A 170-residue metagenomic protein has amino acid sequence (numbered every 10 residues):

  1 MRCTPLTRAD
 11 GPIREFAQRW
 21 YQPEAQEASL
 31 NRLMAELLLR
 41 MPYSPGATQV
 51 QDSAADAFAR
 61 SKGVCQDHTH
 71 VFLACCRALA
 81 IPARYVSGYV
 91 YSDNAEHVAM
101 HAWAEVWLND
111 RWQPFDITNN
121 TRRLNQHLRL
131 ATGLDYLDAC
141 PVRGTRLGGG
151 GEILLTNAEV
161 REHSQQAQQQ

Functional and structural regions predicted by a protein language model:
M1-G63, V71, Y136, L147-A167: Secondary-structure boundary elements
A35, D67-G150: Hydrophobic/aromatic-rich core segments of domains that either
